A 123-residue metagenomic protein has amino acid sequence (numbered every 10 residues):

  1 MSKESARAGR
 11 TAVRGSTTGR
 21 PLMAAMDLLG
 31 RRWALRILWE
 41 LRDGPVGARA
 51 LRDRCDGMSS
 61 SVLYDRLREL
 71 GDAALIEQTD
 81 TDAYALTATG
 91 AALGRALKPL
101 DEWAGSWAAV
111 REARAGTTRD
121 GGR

Functional and structural regions predicted by a protein language model:
S2-G9, G19-P21, G94-R123: Amphipathic alpha-helical dimerization/coiled-coil segments that flank or bridge DNA-binding/regulatory modules
G15-Y64, R68, A73-L75, Y84-A91 (+1 more regions): N-terminal helix-turn-helix DNA-binding core of bacterial DNA-binding proteins
A74-T79, R123: A short, hydrophobic secondary-structure junction motif
T79-D101: Basic, amphipathic "hinge/linker" alpha-helix immediately C-terminal to the N-terminal HTH DNA-binding motif
